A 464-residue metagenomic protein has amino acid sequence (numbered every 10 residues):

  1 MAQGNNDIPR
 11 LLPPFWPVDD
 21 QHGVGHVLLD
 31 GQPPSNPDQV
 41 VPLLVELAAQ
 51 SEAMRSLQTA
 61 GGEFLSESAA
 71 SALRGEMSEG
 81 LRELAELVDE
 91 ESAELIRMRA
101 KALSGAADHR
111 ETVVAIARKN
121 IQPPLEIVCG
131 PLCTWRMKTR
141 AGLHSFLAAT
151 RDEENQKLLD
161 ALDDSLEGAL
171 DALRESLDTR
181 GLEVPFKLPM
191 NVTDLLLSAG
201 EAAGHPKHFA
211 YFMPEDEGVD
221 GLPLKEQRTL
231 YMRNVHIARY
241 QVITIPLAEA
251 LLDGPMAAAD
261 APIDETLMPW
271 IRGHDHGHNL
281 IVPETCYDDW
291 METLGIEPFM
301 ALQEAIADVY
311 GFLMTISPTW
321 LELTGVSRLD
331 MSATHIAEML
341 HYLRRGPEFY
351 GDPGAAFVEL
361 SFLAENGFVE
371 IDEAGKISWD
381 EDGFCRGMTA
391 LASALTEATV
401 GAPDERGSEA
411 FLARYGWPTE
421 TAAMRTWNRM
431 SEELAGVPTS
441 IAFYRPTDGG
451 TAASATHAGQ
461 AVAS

Functional and structural regions predicted by a protein language model:
M1-D164, E433-S464: N-terminal low-structure segments adjacent to metalloprotease catalytic domains across cellular compartments
E86-A257, I263: Contiguous, non-catalytic segments that form substrate-binding/exosite surfaces or channel walls
M256-L267, L294-L302, S327: Alpha-helix capping and helix-loop boundary segments enriched in small/acidic/polar residues
T266-T285, A307: Active-site recognition of the HExxH zinc-binding catalytic motif
V282-A305: Post-HEXXH active-site segment of zinc metalloproteases
F299-S317: An active-site-proximal "capping" alpha-helix that borders the catalytic cofactor pocket
F312-M424: Long, well-structured alpha-helical subdomains associated with metal-dependent extracellular/ecto-lumenal hydrolases
L395-S464: Long, compositionally biased intrinsically disordered regions
